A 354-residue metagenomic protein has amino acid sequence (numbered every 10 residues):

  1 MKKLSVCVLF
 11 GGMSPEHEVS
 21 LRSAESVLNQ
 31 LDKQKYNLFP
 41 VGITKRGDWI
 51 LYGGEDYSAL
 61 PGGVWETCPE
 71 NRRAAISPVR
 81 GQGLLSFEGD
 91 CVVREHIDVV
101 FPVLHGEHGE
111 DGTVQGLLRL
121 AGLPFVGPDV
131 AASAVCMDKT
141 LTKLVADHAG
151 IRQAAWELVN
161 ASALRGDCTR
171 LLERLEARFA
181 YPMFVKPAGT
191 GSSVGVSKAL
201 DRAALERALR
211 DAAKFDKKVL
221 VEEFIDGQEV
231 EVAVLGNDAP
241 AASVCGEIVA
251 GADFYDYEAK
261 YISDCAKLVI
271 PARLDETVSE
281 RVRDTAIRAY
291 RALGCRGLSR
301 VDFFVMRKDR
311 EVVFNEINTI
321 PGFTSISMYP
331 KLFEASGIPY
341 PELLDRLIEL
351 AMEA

Functional and structural regions predicted by a protein language model:
M1-A131, V135-M137, L141, V159-L171 (+2 more regions): ATP-binding N-terminal substructure of ATP-dependent carboxylate-amine bond-forming enzymes
K2-F10, S14-P15, L21-R22, D90 (+2 more regions): Active-site nucleotide/adenylate-binding loops and adjacent lid/helix of ATP-dependent enzymes
K2-L4, F10-M13, G150, D275-A354: ATP-dependent carboxylate activation and anion-phosphoryl transfer catalytic cores that bind Mg-ATP to form
E25-S26, R210, I287: Solvent-exposed alpha-helix faces
L38, P124-F125, Q153, M183 (+1 more regions): Hydrophobic beta-strand scaffold residues
G116-F125, D201, E206, A335-I338: A glycine- and small-aliphatic-rich helix-loop capping segment at beta-alpha/alpha-beta transitions that lines
S197-D284, R307-V313: Phosphate-binding site of ATP-dependent enzymes
